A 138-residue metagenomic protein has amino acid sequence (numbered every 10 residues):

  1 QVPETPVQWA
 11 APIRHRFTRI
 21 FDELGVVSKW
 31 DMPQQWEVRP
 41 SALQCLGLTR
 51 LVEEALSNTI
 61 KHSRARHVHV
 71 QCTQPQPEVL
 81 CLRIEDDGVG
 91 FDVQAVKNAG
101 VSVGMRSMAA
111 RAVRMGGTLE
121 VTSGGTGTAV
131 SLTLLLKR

Functional and structural regions predicted by a protein language model:
Q1-R138: Coiled-coil dimerization/phosphotransfer module
